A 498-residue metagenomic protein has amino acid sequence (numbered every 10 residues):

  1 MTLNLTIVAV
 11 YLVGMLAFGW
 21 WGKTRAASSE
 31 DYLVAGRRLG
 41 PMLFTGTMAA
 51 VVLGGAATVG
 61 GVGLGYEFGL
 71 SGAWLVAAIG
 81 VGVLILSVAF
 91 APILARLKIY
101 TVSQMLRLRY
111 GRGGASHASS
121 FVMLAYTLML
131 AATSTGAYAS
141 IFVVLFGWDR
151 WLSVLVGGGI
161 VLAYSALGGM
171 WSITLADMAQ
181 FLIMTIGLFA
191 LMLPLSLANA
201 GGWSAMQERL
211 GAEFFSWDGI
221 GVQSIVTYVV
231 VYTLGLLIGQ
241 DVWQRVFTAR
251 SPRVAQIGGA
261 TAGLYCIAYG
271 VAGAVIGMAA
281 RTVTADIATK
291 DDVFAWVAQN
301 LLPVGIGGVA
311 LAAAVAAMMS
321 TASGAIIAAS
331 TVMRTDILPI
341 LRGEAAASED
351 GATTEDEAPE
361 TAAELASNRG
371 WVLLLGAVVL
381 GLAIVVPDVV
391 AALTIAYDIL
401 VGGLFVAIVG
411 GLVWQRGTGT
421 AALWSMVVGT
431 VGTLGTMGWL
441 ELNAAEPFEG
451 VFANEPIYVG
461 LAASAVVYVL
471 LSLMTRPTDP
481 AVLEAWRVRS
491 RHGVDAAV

Functional and structural regions predicted by a protein language model:
M1-V498: Membrane-embedded helix-loop-helix hairpins and adjacent transmembrane boundary segments in multi-pass transporters
